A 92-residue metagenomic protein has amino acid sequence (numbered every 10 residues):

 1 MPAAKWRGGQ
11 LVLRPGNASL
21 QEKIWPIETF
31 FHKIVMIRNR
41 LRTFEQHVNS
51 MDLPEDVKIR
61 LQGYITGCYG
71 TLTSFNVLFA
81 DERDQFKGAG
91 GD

Functional and structural regions predicted by a protein language model:
M1-T66, T71-A80, Q85-F86: Long, contiguous alpha-helical segments
F86-D92: Long amphipathic alpha-helical coiled-coil segments
